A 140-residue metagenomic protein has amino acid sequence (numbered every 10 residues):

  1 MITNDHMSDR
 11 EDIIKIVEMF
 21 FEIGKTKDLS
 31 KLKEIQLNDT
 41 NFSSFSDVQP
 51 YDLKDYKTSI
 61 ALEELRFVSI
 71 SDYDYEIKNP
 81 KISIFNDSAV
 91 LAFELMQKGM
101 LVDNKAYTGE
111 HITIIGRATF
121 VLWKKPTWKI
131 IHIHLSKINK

Functional and structural regions predicted by a protein language model:
M1-I35: Short, low-complexity N-terminal intrinsically disordered segments enriched in polar/charged residues
L29-I84: A solvent-exposed, acidic/Ser-Thr-rich amphipathic alpha-helical stretch
Q36, E94-Q97, H134: A mature extracytoplasmic/lumenal domain signature
Y51-L53, G99-L101, I138-K140: A short local loop/turn or secondary-structure capping micro-motif enriched for an aromatic residue
V68-S69, K98-H111: Short, cysteine-centered beta-strand-loop-beta hairpins and adjacent loop/turn segments enriched in charged/polar
I77-N79, A92, I130: Hydrophobic residues on conserved beta-strands that form the core of alpha/beta folds
N86-D103: A short hydrophobic beta-strand element
V90, E110-K140: Short beta-strand edge/turn micro-motifs at domain boundaries
